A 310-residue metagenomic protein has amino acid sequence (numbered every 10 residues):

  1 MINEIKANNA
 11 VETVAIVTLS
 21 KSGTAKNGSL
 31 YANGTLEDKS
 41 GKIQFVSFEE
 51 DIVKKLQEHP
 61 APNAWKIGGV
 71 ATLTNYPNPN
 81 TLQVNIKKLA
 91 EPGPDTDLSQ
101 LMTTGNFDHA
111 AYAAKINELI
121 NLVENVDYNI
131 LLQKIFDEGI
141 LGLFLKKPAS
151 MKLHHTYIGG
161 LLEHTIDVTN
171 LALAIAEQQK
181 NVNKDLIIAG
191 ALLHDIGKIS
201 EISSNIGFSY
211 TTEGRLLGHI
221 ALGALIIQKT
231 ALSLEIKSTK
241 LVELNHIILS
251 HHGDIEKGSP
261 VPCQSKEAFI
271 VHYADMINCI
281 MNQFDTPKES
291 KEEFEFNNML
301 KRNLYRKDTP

Functional and structural regions predicted by a protein language model:
M1-E12: OB-fold nucleic-acid-binding modules
V14, E37-K39, G68-N75, K87 (+7 more regions): Metal-centered catalytic cores of metalloenzymes
A15, V168, D275: Divalent metal-coordination and catalytic microenvironments
L19-Y31, K42-Q100: OB-fold single-stranded nucleic acid-binding module
N33-D38, S204: Short, acidic/hydrophobic/Gly-rich beta-strand patch recurrent on exposed beta strands that often constitutes part
G93-G214, D254: Acidic/His-rich, divalent-metal-binding segments that scaffold phosphate/diphosphate chemistry
L153, E163, A174-P287: Divalent metal-dependent catalytic cores for phosphoryl transfer on phosphate-bearing substrates
H272, E289, N297-K301, R306-P310: N-terminal intrinsically disordered, cationic/polar leader segments that include organellar targeting peptides
